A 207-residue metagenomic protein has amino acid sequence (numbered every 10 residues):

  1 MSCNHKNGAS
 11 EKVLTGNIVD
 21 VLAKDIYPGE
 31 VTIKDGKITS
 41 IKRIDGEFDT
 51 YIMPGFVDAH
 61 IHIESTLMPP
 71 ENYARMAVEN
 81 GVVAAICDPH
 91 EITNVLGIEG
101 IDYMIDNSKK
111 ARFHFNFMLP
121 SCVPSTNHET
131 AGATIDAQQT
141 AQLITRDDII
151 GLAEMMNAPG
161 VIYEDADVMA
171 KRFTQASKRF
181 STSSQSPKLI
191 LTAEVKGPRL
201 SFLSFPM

Functional and structural regions predicted by a protein language model:
M1-G46: N-terminal metal-binding scaffold of metallo-dependent hydrolase/deaminase domains
S10-E11, G29, M53-G55, S186: The start of beta-strands in P-loop NTPase/AAA+ ATPase cores
I44-D49, L200-S201: Active-site regions of enzymes building and remodeling cell-envelope glycoconjugates
T50-Y73: Di-metal (Zn2+ and/or Mg2+/Mn2+) metal-binding site signature of metallo-dependent hydrolases with the MBL/beta-CASP
I61-I63, D88-P89, F117-S121, E154-M156 (+2 more regions): A cross-domain feature marking catalytic cores of carbohydrate-active enzymes and several ubiquitous metabolic/repair
P69-P70, I98, E164-D165, I190-R199: Histidine/acidic-residue-rich catalytic or RNA/ligand-binding cores of hydrolases and nuclease-related proteins
A74-R179: Divalent-metal coordination cores built from histidine and acidic residues
M169-M207: Functional cores that coordinate and move charged inorganic groups
